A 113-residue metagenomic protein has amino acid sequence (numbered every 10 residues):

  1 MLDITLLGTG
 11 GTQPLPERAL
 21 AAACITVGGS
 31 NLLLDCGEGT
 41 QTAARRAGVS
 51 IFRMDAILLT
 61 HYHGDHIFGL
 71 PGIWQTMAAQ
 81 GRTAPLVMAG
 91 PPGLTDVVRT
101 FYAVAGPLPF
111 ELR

Functional and structural regions predicted by a protein language model:
M1-R113: Binuclear metal-dependent hydrolase catalytic cores
